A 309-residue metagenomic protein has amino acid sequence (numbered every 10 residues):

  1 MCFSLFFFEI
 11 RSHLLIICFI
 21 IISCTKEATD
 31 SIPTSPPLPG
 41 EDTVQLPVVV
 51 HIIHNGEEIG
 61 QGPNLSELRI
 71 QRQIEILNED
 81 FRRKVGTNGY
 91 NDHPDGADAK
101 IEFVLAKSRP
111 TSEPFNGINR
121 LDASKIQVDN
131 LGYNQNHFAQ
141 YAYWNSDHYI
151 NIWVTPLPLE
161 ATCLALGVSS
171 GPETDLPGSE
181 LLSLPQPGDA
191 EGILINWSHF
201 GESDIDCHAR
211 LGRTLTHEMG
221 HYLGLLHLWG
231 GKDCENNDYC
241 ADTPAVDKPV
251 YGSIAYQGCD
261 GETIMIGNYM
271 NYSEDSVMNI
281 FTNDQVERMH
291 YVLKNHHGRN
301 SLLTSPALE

Functional and structural regions predicted by a protein language model:
M1-E9: N-terminal secretory signal peptides that target proteins for export/translocation
I21-S23: C-terminal motif of bacterial Sec signal peptides marking the signal peptidase cleavage site
A28-S146, K294, G298-R299, S305-E309: Propeptide-to-catalytic entry region of secreted or membrane-anchored zinc metalloproteases
L46-I52, E102-L105, Y149-V154, E191-W197 (+3 more regions): Structural recognition of the beta-strand scaffold that forms the well-ordered cores of secreted hydrolase catalytic
I74, N78-V85, V154-P156, W197-H199 (+4 more regions): Sec/Tat-exported extracytoplasmic proteins
L131-H227: Active-site-proximal segment of zinc-dependent metalloprotease catalytic domains
S198-I280: The catalytic-center signature of Zn2+-dependent metalloproteases
E262-E309: Extracellular low-complexity, Gly/Ser/Thr-rich intrinsically disordered linkers and protease-sensitive activation/hinge
